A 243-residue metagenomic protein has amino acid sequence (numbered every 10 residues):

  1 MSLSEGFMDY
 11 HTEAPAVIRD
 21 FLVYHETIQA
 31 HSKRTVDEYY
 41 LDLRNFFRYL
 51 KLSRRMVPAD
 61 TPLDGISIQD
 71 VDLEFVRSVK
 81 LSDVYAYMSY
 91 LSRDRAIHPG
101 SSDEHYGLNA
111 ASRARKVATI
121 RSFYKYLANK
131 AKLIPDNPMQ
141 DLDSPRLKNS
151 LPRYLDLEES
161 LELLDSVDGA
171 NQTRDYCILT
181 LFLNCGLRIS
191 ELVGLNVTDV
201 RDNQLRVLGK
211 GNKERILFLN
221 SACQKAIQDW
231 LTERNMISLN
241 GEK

Functional and structural regions predicted by a protein language model:
S2-K243: Conserved catalytic core of the tyrosine transesterase superfamily
